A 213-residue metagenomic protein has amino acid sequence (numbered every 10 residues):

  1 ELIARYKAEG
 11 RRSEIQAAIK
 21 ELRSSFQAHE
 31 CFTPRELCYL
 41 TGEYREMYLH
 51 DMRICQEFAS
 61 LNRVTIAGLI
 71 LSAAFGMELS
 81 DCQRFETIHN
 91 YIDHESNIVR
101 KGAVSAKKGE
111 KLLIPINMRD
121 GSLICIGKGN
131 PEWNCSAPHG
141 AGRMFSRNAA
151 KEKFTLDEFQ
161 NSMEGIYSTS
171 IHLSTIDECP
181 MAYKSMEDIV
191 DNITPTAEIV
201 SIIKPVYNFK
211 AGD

Functional and structural regions predicted by a protein language model:
E1-D213: Domain-length cofactor-binding catalytic modules of enzymes
